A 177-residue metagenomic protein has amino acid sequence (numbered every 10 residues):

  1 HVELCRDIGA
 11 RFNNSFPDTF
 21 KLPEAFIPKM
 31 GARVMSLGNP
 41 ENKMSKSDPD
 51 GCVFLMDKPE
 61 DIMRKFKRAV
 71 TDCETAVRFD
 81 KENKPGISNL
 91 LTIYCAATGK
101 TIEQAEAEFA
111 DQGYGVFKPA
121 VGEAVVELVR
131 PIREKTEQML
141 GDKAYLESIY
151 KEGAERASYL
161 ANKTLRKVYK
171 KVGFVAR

Functional and structural regions predicted by a protein language model:
V2-R177: Conserved nucleotide- and phosphate/pyrophosphate-binding catalytic cores in adenylate/nucleotidyl-handling enzymes
